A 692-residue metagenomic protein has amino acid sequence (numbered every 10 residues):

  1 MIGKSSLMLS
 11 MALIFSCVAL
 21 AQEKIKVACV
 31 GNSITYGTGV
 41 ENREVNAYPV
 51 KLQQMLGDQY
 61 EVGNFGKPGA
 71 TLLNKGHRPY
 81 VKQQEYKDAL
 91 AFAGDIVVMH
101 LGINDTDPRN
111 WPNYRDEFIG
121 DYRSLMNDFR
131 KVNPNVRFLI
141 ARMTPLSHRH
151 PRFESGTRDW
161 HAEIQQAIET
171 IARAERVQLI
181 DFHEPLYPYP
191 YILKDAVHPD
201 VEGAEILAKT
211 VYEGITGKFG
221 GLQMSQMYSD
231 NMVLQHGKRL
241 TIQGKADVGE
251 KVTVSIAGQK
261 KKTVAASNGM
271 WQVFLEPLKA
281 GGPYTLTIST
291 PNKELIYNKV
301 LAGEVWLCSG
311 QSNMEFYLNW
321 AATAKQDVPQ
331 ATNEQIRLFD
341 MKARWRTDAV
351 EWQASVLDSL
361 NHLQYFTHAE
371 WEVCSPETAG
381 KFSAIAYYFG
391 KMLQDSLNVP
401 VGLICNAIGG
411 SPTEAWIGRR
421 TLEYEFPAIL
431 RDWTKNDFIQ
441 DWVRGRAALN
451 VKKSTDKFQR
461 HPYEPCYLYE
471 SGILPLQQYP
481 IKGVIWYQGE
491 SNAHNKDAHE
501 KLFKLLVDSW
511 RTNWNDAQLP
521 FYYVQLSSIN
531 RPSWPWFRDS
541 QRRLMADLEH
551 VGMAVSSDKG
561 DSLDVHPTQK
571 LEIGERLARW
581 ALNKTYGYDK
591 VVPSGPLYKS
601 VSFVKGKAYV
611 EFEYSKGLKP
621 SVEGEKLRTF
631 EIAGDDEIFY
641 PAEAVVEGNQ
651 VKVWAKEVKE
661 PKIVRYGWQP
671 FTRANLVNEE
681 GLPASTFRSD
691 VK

Functional and structural regions predicted by a protein language model:
M1-E23: Bacterial Sec-dependent N-terminal signal peptides
Q22, Q54, D58, H77-K218 (+3 more regions): Alpha-helical cap/lid subdomain in secreted, periplasmic, or secretory-pathway luminal O-acyl-processing enzymes
E23-C29, I34-R123, R149, D159-A162 (+9 more regions): Conserved SGNH/GDSL esterase-like catalytic core that processes O-acyl groups on lipids and polysaccharides
C29, F339, R346-G380, K482 (+1 more regions): Short, conserved helix/loop micro-motifs enriched in His/Cys and acidic residues
Q226, Q235-K238, I242, T568 (+2 more regions): Surface beta-strand/loop "capping" patches
Q243-Q326: Extended acidic/polar, glycine-enriched regions that form or flank non-catalytic beta-rich accessory modules
K260, Y609, K616-K692: C-terminal beta-sandwich/jelly-roll accessory domains of carbohydrate-active enzymes
